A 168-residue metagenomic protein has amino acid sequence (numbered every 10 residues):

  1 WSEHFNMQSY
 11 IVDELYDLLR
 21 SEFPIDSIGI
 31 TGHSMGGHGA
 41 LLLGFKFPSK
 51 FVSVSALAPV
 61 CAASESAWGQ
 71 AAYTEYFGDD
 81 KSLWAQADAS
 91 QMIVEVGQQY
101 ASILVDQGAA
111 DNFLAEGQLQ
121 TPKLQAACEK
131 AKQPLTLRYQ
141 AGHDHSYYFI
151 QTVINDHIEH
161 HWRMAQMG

Functional and structural regions predicted by a protein language model:
W1-G168: Non-catalytic cap/lid and distal C-terminal segments of serine-dependent acyl enzymes
